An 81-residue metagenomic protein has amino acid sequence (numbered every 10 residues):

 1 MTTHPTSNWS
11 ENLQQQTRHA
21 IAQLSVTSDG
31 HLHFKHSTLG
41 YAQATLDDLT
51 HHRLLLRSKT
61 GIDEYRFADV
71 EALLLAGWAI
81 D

Functional and structural regions predicted by a protein language model:
M1-D81: Terminus-proximal functional modules
